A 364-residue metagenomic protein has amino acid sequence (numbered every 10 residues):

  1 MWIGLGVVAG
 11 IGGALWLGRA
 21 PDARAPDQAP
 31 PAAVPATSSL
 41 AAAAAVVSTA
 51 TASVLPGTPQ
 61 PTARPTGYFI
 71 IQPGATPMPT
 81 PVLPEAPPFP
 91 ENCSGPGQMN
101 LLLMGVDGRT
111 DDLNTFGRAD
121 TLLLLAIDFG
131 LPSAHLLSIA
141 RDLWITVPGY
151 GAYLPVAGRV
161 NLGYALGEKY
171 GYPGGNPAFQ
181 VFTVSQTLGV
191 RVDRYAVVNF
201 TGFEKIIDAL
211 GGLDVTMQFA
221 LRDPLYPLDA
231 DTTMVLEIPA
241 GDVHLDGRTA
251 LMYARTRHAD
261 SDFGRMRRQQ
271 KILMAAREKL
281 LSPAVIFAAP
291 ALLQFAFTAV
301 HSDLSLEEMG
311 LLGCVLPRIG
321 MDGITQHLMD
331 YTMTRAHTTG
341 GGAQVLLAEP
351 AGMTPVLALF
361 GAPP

Functional and structural regions predicted by a protein language model:
W2-G4, G10-P364: Non-catalytic, solvent-exposed segments at the cell envelope interface
